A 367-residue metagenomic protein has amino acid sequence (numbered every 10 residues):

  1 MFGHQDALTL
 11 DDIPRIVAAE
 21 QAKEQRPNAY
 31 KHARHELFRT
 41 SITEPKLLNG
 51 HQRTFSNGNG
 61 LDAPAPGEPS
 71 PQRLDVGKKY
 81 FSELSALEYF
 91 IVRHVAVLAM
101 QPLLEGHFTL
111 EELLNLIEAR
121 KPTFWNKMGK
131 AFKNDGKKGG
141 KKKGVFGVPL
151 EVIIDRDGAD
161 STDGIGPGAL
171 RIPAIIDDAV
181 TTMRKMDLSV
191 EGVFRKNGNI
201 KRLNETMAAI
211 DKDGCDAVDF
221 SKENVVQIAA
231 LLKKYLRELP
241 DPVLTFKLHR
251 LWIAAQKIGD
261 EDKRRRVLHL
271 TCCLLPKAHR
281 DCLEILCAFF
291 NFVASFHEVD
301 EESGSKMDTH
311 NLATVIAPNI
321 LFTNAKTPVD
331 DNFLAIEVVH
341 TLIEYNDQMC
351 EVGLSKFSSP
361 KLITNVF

Functional and structural regions predicted by a protein language model:
M1-F220, F296-H297, E301, T309-F367: Intrinsically disordered regulatory linkers and targeting segments that flank signaling/catalytic domains
E191-A294: Amphipathic alpha-helical interface segments within eukaryotic helical scaffold and small GTPase-regulatory domains
K247-W252, D300-M307: Short, glycine/acidic-rich hinge or "gate" loops at secondary-structure transitions that mediate conformational
